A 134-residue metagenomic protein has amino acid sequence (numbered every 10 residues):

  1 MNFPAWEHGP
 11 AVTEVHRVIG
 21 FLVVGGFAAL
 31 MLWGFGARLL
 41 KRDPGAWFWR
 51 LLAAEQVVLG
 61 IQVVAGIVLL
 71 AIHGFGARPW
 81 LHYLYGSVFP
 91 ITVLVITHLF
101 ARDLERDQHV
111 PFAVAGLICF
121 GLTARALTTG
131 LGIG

Functional and structural regions predicted by a protein language model:
N2-A28: Hydrophobic transmembrane alpha-helical segments in integral membrane proteins
I19-G25, R78-F89: Structural signature of hydrophobic alpha-helical transmembrane segments
V23-K41: N-terminal signal-anchor/start-transfer transmembrane helix
L39-W49, F100-Q108: Membrane-interface helix-boundary motifs at transmembrane edges
D43-L59, W80-H82: Loop-to-helix transition at the N-terminal end of transmembrane alpha-helices
E55-L70: A generic, lipid-embedded transmembrane alpha helix
G74-A77, L94-F112, T128-L131: Membrane-helix boundary connector in multi-pass membrane proteins
G121-G134: Juxtamembrane boundary at the C-terminal end of a transmembrane helix
